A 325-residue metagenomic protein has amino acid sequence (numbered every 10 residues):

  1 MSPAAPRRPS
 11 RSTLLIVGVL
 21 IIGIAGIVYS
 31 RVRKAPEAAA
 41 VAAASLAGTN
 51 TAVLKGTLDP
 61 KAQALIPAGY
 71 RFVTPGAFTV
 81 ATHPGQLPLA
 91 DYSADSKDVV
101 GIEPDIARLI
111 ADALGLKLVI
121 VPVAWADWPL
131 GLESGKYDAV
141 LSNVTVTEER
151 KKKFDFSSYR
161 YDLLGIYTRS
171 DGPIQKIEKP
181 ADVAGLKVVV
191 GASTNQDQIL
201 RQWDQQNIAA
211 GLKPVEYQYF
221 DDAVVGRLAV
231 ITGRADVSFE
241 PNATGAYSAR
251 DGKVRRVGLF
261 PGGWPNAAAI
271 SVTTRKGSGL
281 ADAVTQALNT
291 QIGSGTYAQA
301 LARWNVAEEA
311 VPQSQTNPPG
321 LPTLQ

Functional and structural regions predicted by a protein language model:
V41-N143, R303: Extracytoplasmic small-molecule ligand-binding "clamshell" domains of the periplasmic binding protein/Venus flytrap
A52-A62, P67-A68, N195-L212, N289-Q325: Ligand-binding clefts/hinges and TM-proximal coupling segments of bilobed small-molecule sensing domains
G69-R71, G101-E103, R150-D162, V257-G262 (+1 more regions): A structural signal for short loop-to-beta-strand junctions that line the ligand-binding cleft of periplasmic/secreted
Y92-S93, A107-L114, Q196-Y219, A249-D251: Ligand-binding cleft/hinge of the Venus flytrap
L109-A113, V121-P122, A126-A139, K153-F154 (+3 more regions): Short helices/loops that flank or line small-molecule/ion binding pockets
D127-L130, V144-K151, R201-Q202, Q206 (+2 more regions): A ligand-binding cleft/hinge motif common to bilobed small-molecule-binding domains
Y161-T168, R250-N289, V306-Q325: Periplasmic-binding protein-like
S170-V188: Flexible hinge/capping segments at coil-to-helix
